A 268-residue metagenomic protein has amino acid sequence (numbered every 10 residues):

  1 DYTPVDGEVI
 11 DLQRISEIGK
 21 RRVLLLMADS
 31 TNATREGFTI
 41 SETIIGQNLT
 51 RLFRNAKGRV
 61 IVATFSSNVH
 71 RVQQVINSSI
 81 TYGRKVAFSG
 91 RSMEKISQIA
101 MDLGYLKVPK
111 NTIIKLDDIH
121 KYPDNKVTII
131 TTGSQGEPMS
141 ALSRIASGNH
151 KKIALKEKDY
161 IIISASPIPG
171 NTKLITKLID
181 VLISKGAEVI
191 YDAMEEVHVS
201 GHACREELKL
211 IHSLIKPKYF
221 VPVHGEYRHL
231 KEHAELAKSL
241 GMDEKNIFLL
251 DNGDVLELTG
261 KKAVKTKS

Functional and structural regions predicted by a protein language model:
D1-Y122, S140-A154, K173-T176: His/Asp/Glu-rich metal-coordinating catalytic cores of metallo-dependent phosphodiesterases/hydrolases acting on
N77, T81, A100-S268: C-terminal regulatory/interaction regions
